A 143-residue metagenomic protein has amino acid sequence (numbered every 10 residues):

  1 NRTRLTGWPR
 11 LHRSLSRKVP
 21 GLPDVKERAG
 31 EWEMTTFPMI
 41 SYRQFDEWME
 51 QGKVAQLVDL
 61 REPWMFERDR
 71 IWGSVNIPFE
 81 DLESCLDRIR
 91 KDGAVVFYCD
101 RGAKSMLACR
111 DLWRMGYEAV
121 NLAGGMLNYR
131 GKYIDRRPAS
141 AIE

Functional and structural regions predicted by a protein language model:
T3-L5: Positively charged N-terminal leader segments that act as targeting/secretion signals
G7-Q56, P63-A94, A103-E143: Rhodanese-like catalytic fold shared by cysteine-dependent sulfurtransferases and DSP/PTP-type phosphatases
Y98: Short, surface-exposed ligand- or partner-binding patches at beta-edge/loop junctions that are enriched in aromatics
